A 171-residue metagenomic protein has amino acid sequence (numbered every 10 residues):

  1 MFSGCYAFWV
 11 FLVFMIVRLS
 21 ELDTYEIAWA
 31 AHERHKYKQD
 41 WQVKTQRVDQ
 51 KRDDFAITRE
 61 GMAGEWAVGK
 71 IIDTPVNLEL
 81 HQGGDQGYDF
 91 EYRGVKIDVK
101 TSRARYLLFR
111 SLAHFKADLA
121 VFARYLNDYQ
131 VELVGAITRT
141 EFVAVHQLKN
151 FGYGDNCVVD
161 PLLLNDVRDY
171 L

Functional and structural regions predicted by a protein language model:
M1-R93, K100-L171: Nucleic-acid endonuclease domains
